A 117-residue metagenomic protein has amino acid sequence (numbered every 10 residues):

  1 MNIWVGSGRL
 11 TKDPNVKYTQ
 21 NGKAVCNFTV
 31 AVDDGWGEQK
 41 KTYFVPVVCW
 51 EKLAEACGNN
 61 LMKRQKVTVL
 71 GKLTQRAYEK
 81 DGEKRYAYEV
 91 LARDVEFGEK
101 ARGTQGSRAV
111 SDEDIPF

Functional and structural regions predicted by a protein language model:
M1, P14-G22, G37-K40, E55 (+2 more regions): Acidic, gly/ser/pro-rich intrinsically disordered tails
M1-F44, A77, K84-Y86: Core FKBP-type peptidyl-prolyl cis-trans isomerase
W4-K12, V30, K63-T74, A92-V95: OB-fold and OB-like beta-barrel modules that bind single-stranded nucleic acids
N21-G22, K52, R76, R93: Beta-strand-connecting loop/turn residues
N27, E89, D114: A residue-level signal for beta-strand positions that form part of recognition/binding surfaces within mature
W50-R85, E99: Beta-rich strand-turn-strand
R85-A101: Intrinsically disordered, low-complexity glycine/proline-rich and charged
